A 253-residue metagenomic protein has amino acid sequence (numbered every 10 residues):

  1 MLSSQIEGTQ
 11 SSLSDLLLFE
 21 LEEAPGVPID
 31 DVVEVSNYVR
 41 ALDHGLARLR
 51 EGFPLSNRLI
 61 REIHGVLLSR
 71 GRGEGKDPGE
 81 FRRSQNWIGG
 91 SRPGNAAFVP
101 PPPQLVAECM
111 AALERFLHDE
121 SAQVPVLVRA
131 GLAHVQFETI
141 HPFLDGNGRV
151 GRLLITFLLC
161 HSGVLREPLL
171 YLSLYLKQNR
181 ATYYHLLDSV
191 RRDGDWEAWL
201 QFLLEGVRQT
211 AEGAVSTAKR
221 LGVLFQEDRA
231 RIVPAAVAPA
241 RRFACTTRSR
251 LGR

Functional and structural regions predicted by a protein language model:
M1-R253: FIC/Doc superfamily catalytic core
